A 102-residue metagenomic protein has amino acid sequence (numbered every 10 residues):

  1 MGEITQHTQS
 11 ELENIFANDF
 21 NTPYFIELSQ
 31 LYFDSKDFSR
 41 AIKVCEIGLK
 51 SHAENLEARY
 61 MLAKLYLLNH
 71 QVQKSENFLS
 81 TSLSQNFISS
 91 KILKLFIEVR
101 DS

Functional and structural regions predicted by a protein language model:
F16-A17, E46-K50, L67, S80-S84: Conserved structural position within tetratricopeptide repeats
D19-F20, A53, F87: Short coil turns that delineate tetratricopeptide repeat
E27, M61, L95-F96: Canonical tetratricopeptide repeat
Y32, Y66, V99-R100: Residue at a conserved register position within TPR or TPR-like alpha-solenoid repeats
